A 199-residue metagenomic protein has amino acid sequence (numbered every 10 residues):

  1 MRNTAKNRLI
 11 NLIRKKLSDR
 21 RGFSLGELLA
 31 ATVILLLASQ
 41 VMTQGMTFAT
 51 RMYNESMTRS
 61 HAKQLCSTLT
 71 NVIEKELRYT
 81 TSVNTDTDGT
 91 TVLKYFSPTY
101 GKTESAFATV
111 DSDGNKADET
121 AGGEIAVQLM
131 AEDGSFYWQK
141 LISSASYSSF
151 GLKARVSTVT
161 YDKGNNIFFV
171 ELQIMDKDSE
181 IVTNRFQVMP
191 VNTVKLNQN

Functional and structural regions predicted by a protein language model:
M1-R21: N-terminal leader/signal peptides at the extreme start of proteins
K16, R20-K75: Aliphatic-rich helix starts adjacent to a transmembrane/signal segment
N54, T70, T85, T91 (+1 more regions): Residues in flexible loops and secondary-structure boundaries
N84-N165: Type IV pilin-like appendage domain
V156-N199: Short linear sequence signals and composition-biased patches located at protein termini or domain-edge surfaces
